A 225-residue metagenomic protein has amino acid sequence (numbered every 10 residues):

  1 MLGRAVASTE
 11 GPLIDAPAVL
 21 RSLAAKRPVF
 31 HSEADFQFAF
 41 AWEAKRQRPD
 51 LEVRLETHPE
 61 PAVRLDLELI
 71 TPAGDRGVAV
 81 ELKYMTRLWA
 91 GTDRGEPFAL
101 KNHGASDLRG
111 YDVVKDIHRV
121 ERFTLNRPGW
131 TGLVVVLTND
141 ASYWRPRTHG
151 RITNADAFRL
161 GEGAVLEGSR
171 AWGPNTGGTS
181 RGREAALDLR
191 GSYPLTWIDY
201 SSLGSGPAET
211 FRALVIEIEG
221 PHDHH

Functional and structural regions predicted by a protein language model:
M1-G3, A34, P221-H225: Nuclease-adjacent, charged terminal/linker segments that flank catalytic cores
V6-E56: Acidic-basic catalytic patches of nuclease active cores, encompassing PD-(D/E)XK and other metal-cofactor nuclease
V53-A79: Catalytic centers of nucleases
L67-L69, R76-L100, V120: Conserved catalytic cores of phosphodiester-cleaving nucleases, focusing on short active-site segments
P97-Y111: Surface-exposed cleft-lining segments at the edges of enzyme active sites
D107-R119, I152-F158: Well-ordered, non-membrane alpha-helical segments in soluble/globular domains
E121-R151: Nucleic-acid nuclease catalytic cores
D140-H225: Non-catalytic C-terminal interaction segments of nucleic acid-processing enzymes
